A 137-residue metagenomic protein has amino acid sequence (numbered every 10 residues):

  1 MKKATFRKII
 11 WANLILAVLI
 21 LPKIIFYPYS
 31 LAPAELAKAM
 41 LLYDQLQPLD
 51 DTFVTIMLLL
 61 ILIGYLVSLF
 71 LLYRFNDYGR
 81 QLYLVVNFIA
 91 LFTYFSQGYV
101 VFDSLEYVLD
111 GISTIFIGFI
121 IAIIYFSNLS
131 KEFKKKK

Functional and structural regions predicted by a protein language model:
M1-K137: Topology signature of small-to-medium multi-pass alpha-helical membrane proteins
